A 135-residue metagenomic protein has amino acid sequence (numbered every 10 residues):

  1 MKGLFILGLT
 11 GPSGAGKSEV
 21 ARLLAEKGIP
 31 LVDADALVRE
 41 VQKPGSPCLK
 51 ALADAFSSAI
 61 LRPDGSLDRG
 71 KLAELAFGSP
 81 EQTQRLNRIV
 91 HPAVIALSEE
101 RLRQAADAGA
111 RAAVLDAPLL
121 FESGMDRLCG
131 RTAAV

Functional and structural regions predicted by a protein language model:
M1-I6: Extreme N-terminal, non-catalytic leader segments that precede Walker-type/kinase nucleotide-binding cores
L9: Hydrophobic anchor at the beta1->P-loop junction of P-loop NTPases
P12, L24: P-loop (Walker A) phosphate-binding loop of NTP-binding proteins
A15: ATP-binding Walker
S18: Walker A/P-loop
A25-A34, S46-P47: Post-Walker A helix-loop "phosphate-sensing" segment adjacent to the P-loop in P-loop NTPases
A36-A112: ATP-dependent small-molecule kinase phosphotransfer cores that center on conserved nucleotide phosphate-binding segments
A96-D107, R111-V135: ATP-dependent NMP and nucleoside kinases share a basic, alpha-helical "lid"
